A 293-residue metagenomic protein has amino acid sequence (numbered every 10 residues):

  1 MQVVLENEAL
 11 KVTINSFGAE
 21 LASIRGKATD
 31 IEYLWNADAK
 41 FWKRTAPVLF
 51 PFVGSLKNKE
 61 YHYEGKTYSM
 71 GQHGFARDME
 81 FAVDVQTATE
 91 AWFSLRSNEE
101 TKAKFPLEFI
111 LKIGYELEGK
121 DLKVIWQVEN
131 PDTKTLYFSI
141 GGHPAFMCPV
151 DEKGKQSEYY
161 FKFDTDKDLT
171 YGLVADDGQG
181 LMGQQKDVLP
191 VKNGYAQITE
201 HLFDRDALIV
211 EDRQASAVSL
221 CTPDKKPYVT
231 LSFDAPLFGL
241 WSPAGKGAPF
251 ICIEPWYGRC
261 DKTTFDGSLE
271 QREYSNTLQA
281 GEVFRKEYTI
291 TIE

Functional and structural regions predicted by a protein language model:
M1-E60, T67-M70, R213-A235, E282-I292: Beta-strand-rich N-terminal accessory domains
V3, A91-F93, L111-I113, V124 (+5 more regions): Hydrophobic residues positioned within well-ordered beta-strands of beta-sheet architectures
S23-R25, K134-I140, G172-L173: Short, hydrophobic/aromatic beta-strand segments
K66-G119: Extended, loop-rich substrate-binding clefts of extracytoplasmic carbohydrate-active enzymes
D84-E90, E211-Q214, G245: Short, ordered beta-strand-loop transition motifs
S97-V150: Acidic, contiguous internal or C-terminal segments within carbohydrate-active enzymes that form a structured patch used
A145-F233: Active-site/ligand-binding surface loops and adjacent short beta/alpha elements that line catalytic pockets across
P227-E293: Active-site pocket scaffolds in enzymes
